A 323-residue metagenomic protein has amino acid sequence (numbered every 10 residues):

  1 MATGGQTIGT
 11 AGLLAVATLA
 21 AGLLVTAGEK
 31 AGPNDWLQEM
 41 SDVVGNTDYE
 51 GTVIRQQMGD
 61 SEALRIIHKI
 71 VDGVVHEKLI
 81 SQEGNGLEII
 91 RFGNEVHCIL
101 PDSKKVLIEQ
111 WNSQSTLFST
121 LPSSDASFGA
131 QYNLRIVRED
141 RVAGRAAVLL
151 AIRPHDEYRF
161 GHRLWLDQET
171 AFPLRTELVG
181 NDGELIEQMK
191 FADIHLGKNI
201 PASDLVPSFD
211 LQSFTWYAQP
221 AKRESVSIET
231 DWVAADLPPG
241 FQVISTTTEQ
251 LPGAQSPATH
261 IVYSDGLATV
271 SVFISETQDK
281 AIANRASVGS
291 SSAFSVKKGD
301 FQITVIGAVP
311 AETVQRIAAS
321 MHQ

Functional and structural regions predicted by a protein language model:
A2-V75, E83-G84, W111, S127-N133 (+2 more regions): N-terminal leader/targeting segments and the immediate start of mature chains
N46-T52, G73-K78, G144-A151, F172-R175 (+1 more regions): Short, hydrophobic/aromatic-rich segments at coil-to-beta transitions
S61-R65, G84, Y158-H162, L174 (+3 more regions): Short, surface-exposed coil-to-beta transition loops
E62-A63, I67-S119, R175-K198: An acidic-aromatic
V106-I108, S113-Y158: Short N-terminal edge-element motif at the start of the domain
E139-Q212: Gly/Pro-enriched, hydrophobic low-complexity segments that function as extracytoplasmic propeptides/linkers
S213-G299, E312: Short, solvent-exposed recognition patches
